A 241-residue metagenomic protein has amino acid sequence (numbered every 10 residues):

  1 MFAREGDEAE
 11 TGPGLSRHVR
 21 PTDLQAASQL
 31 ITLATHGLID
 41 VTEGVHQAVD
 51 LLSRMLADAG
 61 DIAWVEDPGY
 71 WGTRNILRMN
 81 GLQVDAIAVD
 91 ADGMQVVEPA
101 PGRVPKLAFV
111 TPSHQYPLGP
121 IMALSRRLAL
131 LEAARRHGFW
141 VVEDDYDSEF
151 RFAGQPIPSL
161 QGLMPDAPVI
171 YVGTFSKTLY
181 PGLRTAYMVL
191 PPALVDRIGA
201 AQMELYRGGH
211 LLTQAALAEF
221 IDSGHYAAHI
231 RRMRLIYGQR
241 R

Functional and structural regions predicted by a protein language model:
M1-V41, G199, M203-G209, A218-Q239: N-terminal basic, amphipathic alpha-helical segments
G12, G119, D147-E149, G154-L160 (+4 more regions): Generic secondary-structure boundary/loop-capping signal
R20-L24, Y70, R127, A153 (+5 more regions): A structural signal for well-ordered alpha-helical scaffolds and beta->alpha junctions
R20-S28, T32-G138, E149-D166, Y237: Conserved core of the PLP fold type I
P165-P168, G173-L235: Conserved core segment of the aminotransferase class I/II
